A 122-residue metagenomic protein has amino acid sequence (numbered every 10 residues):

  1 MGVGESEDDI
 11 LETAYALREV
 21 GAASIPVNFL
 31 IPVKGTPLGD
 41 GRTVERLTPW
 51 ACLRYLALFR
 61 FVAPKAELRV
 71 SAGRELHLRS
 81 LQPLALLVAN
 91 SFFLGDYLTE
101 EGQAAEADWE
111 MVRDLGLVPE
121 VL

Functional and structural regions predicted by a protein language model:
M1-T13: Active-site glycine- and acidic-residue-rich loops that bind and position anionic ligands or nucleotide-like cofactors
R18-L122: Auxiliary Fe-S-binding modules of radical SAM enzymes
